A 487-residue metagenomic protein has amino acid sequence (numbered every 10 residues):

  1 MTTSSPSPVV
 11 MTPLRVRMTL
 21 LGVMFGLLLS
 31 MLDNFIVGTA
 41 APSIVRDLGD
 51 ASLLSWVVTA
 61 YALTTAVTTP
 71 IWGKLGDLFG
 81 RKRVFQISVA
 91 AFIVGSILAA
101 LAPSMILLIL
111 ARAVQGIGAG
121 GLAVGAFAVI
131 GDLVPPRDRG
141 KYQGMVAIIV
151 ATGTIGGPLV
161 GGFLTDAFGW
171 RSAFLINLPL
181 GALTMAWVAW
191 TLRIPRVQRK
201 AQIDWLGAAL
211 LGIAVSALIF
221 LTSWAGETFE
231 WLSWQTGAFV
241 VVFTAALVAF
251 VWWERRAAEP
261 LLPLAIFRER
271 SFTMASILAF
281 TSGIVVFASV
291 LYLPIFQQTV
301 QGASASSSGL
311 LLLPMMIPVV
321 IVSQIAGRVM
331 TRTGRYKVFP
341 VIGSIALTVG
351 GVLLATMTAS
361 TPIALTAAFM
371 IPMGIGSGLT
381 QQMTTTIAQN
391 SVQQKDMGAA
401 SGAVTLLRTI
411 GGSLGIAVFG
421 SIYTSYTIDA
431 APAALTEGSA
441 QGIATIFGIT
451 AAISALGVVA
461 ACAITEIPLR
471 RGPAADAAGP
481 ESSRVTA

Functional and structural regions predicted by a protein language model:
M1-V16, V197, I464-A487: Intrinsic disorder in cytosolic terminal tails and internal cytosolic loops of multi-pass membrane transporters
T2-W190, T333-R335, P340, A355 (+1 more regions): Transmembrane-helix bundle of Major Facilitator Superfamily
P8-V10, R137, M185-G212, E227 (+4 more regions): Flexible interhelical linker loops that connect adjacent transmembrane helices in multi-pass membrane transporters
T19-T39, V58-A60, I148, L206 (+5 more regions): 12-transmembrane solute porter fold
I44-V45, L75-G76, V160-F168, T222 (+4 more regions): Interfacial helix-cap and linker-helix signal at transmembrane-aqueous boundaries of multi-pass secondary transporters
I97-L98, F163, S216, F220 (+3 more regions): Alpha-helical transmembrane segments of multipass membrane proteins
L178-V197, G212-W224, V242-A257, G457-I467: C-terminal membrane-cytosol helix-exit motif in multi-pass small-molecule transporters
W224-E230: Short, hydrophobic transmembrane alpha-helix segments
